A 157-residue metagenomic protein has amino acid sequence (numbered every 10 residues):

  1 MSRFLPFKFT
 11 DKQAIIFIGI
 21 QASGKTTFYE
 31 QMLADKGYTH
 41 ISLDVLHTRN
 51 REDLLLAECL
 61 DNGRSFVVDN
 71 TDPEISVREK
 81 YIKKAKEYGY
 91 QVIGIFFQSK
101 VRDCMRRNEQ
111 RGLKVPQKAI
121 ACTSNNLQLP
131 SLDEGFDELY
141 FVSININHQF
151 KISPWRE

Functional and structural regions predicted by a protein language model:
M1-I18, S23, D35, T39 (+1 more regions): Conserved GTP-binding G-domain of TRAFAC-class P-loop NTPases and closely related GTPase folds
D11, S23-E79: Conserved substrate/cofactor phosphate-moiety recognition/catalytic segment in nucleotide-dependent phosphotransferases
G19, Q31, E58-C59, K84 (+1 more regions): Alpha-helical scaffold elements within enzyme catalytic domains, especially in hydrolases
N62-R64, Y88-I93, G135-E138: Short glycine-/polar-rich loops that comprise or flank the Walker A/P-loop and associated switch/sensor motifs
I75-I93: Amphipathic helical hotspot of TIR/SEFIR-family domains
Y88-R107: Conserved phosphate-donor/acceptor-positioning beta-strand/loop module used by diverse small-molecule
